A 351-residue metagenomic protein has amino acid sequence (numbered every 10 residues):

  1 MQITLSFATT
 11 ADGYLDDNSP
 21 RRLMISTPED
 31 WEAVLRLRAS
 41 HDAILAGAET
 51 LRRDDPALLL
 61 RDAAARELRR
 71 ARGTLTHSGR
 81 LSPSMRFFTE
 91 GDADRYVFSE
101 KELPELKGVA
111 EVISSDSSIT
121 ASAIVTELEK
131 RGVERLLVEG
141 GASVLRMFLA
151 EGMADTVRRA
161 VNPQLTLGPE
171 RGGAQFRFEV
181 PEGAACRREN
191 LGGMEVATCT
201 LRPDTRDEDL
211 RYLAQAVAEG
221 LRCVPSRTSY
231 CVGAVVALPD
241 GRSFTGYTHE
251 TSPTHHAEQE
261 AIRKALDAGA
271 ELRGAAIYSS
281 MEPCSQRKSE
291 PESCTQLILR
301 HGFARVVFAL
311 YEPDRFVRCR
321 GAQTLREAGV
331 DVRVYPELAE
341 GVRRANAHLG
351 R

Functional and structural regions predicted by a protein language model:
M1-A214, A218-C223, R227, A265 (+1 more regions): Enzymes that bind and transform nitrogen-containing heteroaromatic metabolites
T10, A237-L238: Short, acidic, Ser/Thr-enriched surface-loop or helix-capping motifs
D30, A43, T50-R52, P56 (+9 more regions): Zn2+-dependent cytidine deaminase-like catalytic core
V138, V235-A237: Short beta-strand segments at enzyme active-site cores
T198, A339-R351: A charged, well-structured terminal subsegment
C231-V232: Acidic, glycine-enriched active-site microenvironments
